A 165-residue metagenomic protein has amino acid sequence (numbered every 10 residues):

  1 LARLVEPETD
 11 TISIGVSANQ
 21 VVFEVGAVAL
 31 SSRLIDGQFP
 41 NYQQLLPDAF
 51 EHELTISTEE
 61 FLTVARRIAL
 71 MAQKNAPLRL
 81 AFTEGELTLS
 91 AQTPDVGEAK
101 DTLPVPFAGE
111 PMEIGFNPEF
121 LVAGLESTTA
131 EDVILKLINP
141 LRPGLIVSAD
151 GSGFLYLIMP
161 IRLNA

Functional and structural regions predicted by a protein language model:
L1-I35, F50-A165: DNA polymerase processivity clamps
Q38: Glycine-rich, pocket-lining loop/helix-strand segments that form or immediately flank
